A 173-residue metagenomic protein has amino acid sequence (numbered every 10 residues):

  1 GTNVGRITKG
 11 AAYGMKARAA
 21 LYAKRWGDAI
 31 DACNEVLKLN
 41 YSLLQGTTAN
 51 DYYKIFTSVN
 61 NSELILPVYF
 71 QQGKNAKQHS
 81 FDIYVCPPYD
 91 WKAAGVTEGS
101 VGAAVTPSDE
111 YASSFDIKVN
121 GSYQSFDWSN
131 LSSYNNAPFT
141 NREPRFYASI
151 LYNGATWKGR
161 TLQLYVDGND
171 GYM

Functional and structural regions predicted by a protein language model:
G1-V4: Flexible helix-coil transition and linker loops at the boundaries of alpha-helical arrays
R6-D170: An aromatic- and glycine-enriched ligand-binding surface/loop that stacks and positions planar moieties
